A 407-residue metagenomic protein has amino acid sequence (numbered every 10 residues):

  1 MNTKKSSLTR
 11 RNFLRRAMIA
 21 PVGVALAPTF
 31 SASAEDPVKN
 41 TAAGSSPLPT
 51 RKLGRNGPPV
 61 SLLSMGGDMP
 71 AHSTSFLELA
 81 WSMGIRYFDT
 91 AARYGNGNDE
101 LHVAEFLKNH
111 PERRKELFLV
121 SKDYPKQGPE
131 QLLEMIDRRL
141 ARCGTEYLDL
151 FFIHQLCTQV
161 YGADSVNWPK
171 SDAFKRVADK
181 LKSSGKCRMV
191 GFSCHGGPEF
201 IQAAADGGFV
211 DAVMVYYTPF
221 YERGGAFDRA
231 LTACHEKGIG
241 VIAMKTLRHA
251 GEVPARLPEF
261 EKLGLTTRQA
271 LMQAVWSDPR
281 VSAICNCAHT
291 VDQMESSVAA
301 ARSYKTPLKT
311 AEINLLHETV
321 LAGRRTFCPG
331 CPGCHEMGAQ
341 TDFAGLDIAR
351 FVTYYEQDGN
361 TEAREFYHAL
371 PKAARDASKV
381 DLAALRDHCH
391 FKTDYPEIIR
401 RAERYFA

Functional and structural regions predicted by a protein language model:
N2-V22: N-terminal secretory signal peptides and thylakoid transit peptides that target proteins across membranes
P28-L63, S82: C-terminal segment of N-terminal export signals and the immediately downstream linker at the start of the mature
L53, M65, F88, V103 (+7 more regions): Conserved, mostly hydrophobic/aromatic
S61-M65, F88-T90, L119-S121, F151 (+4 more regions): Hydrophobic faces of well-ordered beta-strands that scaffold small-molecule active sites in alpha/beta enzyme cores
D89-L107, V160-G162: Glycine-rich, proline-tolerant flexible connector loops at the mouths of alpha/beta enzymes
A104-V120, F174-K180: Alpha-helix-loop-beta-strand connector modules within alpha/beta enzyme cores
G128-M244, L263, S277: Glycine/proline-rich, positively charged, aromatic-decorated active-site loop/lid region on the catalytic face
D228-A407: Structured C-terminal cap/extension of enzyme domains
